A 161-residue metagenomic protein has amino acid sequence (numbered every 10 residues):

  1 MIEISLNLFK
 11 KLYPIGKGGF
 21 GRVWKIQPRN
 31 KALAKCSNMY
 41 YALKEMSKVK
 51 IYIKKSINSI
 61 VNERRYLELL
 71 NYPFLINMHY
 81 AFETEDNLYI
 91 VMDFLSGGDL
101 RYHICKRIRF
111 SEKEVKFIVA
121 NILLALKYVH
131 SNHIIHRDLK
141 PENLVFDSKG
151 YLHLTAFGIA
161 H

Functional and structural regions predicted by a protein language model:
L12-V23: Protein kinase glycine-rich loop
R22-V49: Glycine-rich ATP phosphate-binding loop
A81: Activation-segment/catalytic-loop signature of the eukaryotic protein kinase fold
D86-D99, H103: Conserved short submotifs of the Hanks-type protein kinase catalytic core that shape the nucleotide-binding pocket
I118-V119: Activation segment signature within eukaryotic-like protein kinase domains
H130-F146: Catalytic-loop of the protein kinase fold
